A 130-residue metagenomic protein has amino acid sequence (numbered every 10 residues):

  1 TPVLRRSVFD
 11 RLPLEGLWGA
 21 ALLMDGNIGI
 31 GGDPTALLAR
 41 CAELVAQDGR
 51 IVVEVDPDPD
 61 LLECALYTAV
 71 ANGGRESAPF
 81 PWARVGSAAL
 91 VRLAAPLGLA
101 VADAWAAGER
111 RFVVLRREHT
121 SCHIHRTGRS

Functional and structural regions predicted by a protein language model:
T1-D10: Conserved SAM-binding strand-loop segment of SAM-dependent methyltransferases
F9-L12, N27-I30, D58-D60: Short, catalytically relevant binding-site loops at active-site mouths
L17-T35: A short SAM/SAH-binding and catalytic strip from SAM-dependent methyltransferases
T35-R50: A short glycine-rich, Lys/Arg-flanked "PGG" loop and its adjoining helix->strand segment in the class I
R50-G73: Conserved class I S-adenosyl-L-methionine
P79-V101: Short alpha-helix
L97-S130: Core SAM-dependent methyltransferase catalytic element
